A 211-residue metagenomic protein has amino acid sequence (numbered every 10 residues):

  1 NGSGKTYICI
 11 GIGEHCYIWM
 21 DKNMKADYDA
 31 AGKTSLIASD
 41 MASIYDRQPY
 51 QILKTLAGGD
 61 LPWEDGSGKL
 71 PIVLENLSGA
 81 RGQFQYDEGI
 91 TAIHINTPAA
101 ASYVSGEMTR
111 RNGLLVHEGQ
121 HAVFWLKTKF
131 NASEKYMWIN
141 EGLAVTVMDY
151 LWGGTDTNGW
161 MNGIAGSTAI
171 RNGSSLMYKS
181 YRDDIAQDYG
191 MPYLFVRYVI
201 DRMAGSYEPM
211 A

Functional and structural regions predicted by a protein language model:
N1-Y7: N-terminal low-structure segments adjacent to metalloprotease catalytic domains across cellular compartments
Y7, G82, G190-P192: Glycine-centered structural positions embedded in regular secondary structure
E14-Y136, L143, V147, G154-T155: Juxtacatalytic substrate-recognition/specificity segment
T109, G113, F130-Y193, R197-A204: Acidic/His/Gly-enriched intrinsically disordered linker/tail segments that often contain short helix/coil "MoRF-like"
S206-A211: Short, intrinsically disordered, charge-balanced linker/junction segments flanking boundaries in proteins
